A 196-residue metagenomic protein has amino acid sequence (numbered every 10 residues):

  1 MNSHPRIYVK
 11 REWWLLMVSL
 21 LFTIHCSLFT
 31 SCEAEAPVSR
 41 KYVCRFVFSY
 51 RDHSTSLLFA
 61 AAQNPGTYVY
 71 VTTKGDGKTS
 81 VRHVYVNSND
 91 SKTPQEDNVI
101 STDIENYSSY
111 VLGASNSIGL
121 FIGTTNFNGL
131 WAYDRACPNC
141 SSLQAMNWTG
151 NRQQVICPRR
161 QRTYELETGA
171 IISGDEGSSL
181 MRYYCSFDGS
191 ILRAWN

Functional and structural regions predicted by a protein language model:
N2-V18: Bacterial N-terminal signal peptides that target proteins for export
L15-S27: Bacterial N-terminal signal peptides
F29-S31: C-terminal motif of bacterial Sec signal peptides marking the signal peptidase cleavage site
A36-T149, Y183-N196: N-terminal pre-ligand scaffold of iron-sulfur
V43, N147-Q153, E167-S173: Short cysteine/histidine-rich zinc-coordinating motifs and their immediately flanking basic loops
C140, R159-R162: Short Cys/His-rich metal-coordination motifs, predominantly Zn2+-binding knuckles/fingers
R162-N196: Short Fe-S-cluster ligation motifs
